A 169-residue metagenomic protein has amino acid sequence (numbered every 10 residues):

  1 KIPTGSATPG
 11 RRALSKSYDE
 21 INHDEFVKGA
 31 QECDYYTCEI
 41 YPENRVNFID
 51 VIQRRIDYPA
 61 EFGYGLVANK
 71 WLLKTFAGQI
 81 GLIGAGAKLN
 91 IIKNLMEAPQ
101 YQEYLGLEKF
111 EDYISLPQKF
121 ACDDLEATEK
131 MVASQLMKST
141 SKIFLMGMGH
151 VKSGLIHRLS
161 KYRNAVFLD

Functional and structural regions predicted by a protein language model:
K1-G106: Electropositive, gly/pro-rich neighborhoods at or near active sites that engage anionic ligands
I2-S6, E111-L116: A short beta-strand-loop structural module common to alpha/beta enzyme folds
D112-D169: Accessory, usually C-terminal, subdomains that scaffold auxiliary metal cofactors
